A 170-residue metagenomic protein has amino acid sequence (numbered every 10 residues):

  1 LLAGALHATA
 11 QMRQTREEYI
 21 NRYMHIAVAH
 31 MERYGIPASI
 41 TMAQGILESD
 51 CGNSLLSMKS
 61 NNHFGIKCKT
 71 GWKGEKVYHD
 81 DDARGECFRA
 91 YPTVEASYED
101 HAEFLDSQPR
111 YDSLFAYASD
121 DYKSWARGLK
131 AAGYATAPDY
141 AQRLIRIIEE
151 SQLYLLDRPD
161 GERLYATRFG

Functional and structural regions predicted by a protein language model:
L1-A5: Bacterial N-terminal signal peptides
H7-G170: Catalytic cores of secreted/periplasmic lytic hydrolases that degrade extracellular macromolecules
